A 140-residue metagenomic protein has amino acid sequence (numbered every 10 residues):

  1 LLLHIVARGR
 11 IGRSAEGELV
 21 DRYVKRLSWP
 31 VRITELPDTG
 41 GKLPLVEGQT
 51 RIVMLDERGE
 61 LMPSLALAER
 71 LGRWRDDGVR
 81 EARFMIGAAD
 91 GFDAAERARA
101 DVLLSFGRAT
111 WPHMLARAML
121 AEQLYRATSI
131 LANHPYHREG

Functional and structural regions predicted by a protein language model:
L1-V24: N-terminal beta1-alpha1 ligand-phosphate binding loop
V6, T34, V53, V102-L104: Hydrophobic/aromatic beta-strand patches that form the interior of the parallel beta-sheet core in alpha/beta enzyme
V6-R8, L55, M85: Short hydrophobic segments within beta-strands
I11, E57-E60, A88-F92: Short glycine-rich anion-binding loops that position phosphate/pyrophosphate groups of nucleotides and phosphorylated
E16-V20, S64-A68, R97, R117: Conserved strand-to-helix beginnings and helix N-cap segments that scaffold or border functional pockets
S28-R83: S-adenosyl-L-methionine/SAH cofactor-binding core of RNA-modifying enzymes
A66-A95, A100-W111: Catalytic beta-strand/loop module used to bind and position nucleotide/cofactor moieties in cofactor-attachment
A94-G140: Structured adenosyl-cofactor binding patch, chiefly the S-adenosyl-L-methionine
